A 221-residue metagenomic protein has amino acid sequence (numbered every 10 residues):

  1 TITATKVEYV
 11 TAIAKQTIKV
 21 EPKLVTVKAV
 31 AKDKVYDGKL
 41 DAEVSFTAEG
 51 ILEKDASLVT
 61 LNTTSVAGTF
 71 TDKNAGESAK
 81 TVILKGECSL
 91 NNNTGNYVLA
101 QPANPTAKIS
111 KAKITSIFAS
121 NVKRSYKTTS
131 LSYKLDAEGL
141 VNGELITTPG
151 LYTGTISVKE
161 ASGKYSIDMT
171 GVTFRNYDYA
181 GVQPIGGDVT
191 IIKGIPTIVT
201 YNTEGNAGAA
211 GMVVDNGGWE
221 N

Functional and structural regions predicted by a protein language model:
T1-N221: Short loop/turn motifs that initiate or flank beta-strands
